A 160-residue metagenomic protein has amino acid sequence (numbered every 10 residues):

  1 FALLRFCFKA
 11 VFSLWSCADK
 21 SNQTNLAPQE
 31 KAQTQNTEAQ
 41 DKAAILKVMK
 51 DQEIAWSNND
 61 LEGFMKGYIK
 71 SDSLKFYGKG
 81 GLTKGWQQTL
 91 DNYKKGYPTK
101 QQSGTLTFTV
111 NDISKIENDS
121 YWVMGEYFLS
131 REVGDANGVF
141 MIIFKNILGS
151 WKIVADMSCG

Functional and structural regions predicted by a protein language model:
R5-S13: Bacterial N-terminal signal peptides
C17-G67: Short, low-complexity N-terminal intrinsically disordered segments enriched in polar/charged residues
A18, N22-Q23, N137-G160: Short beta-strand edge/turn micro-motifs at domain boundaries
Q52, F64-M65, S73-L74, T89 (+2 more regions): Hydrophobic pocket/interface hotspot
I69, G80, D112, E126-Y127 (+2 more regions): A mature extracytoplasmic/lumenal domain signature
K70, I116-E117, I147: Structural motif
S73-K84, P98-Q101: A short gly/proline-enriched turn/hairpin at secondary-structure junctions
L90-V133: Surface-exposed, charged secondary-structure patches
